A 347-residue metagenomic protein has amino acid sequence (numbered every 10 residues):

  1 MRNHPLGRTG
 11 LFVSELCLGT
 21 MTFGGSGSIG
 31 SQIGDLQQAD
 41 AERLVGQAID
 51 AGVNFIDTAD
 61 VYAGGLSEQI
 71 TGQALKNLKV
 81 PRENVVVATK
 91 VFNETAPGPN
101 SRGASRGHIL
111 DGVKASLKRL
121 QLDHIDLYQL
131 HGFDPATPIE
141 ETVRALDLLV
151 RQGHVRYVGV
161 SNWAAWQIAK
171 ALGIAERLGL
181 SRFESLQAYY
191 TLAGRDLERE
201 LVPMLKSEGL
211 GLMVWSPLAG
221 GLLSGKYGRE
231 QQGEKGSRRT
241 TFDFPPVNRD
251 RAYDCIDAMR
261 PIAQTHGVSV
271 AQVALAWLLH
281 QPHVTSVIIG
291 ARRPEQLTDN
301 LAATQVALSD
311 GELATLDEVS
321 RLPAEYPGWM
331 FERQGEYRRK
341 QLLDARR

Functional and structural regions predicted by a protein language model:
M1-R2, E42, Q231-T265, H280-V284 (+2 more regions): Terminal-tail/helix-coil boundary detector
M1-V85: N-terminal binding-site loop/beta-alpha segment at the start of enzyme catalytic domains that lines or forms
L6, L18, A41, I56 (+13 more regions): Conserved, mostly hydrophobic/aromatic
G27, E94-E200: Glycine/proline-rich, positively charged, aromatic-decorated active-site loop/lid region on the catalytic face
V45, E68, G72-L75, V113-L117 (+7 more regions): Generic structural signal for well-ordered alpha-helices, preferentially at hydrophobic/aromatic core positions
V91-N93, A164, Y190-G194, S216-L223 (+2 more regions): Glycine-rich beta-alpha junction loops
L197-K235, S269: Aromatic-lined glycan-binding groove of carbohydrate-active enzymes
